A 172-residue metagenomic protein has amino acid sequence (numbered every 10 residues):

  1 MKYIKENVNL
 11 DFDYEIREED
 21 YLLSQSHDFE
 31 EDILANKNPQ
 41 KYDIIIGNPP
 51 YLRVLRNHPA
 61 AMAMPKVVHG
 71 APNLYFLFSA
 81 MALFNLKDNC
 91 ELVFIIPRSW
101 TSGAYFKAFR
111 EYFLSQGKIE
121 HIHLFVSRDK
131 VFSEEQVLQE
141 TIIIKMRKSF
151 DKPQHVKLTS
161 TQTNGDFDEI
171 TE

Functional and structural regions predicted by a protein language model:
M1-F12: Short, conserved SAM-binding/catalytic segment of Class I S-adenosyl-L-methionine-dependent methyltransferases
M1-K2, E19-F29, I33-E172: Signature of N6-adenine DNA methyltransferases within the class I
D13-E18: Conserved residues in the N-terminal Rossmann fold of short-chain dehydrogenase/reductase
